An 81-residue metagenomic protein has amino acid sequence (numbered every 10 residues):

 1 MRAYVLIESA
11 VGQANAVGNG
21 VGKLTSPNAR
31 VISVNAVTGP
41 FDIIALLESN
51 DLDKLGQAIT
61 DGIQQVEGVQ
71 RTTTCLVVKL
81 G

Functional and structural regions predicted by a protein language model:
M1-G81: A compositional/biophysical signature of low hydrophobicity enriched in polar/charged and small residues
